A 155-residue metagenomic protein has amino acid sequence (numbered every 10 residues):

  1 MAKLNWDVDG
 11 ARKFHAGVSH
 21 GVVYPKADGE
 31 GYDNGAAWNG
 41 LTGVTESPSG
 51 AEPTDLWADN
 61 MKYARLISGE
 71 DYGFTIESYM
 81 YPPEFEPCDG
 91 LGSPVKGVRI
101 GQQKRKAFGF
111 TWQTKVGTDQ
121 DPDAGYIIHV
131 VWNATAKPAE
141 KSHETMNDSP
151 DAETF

Functional and structural regions predicted by a protein language model:
A2-E86, N133-D151: Solvent-exposed edge beta-strands and adjacent loop segments that serve as assembly or binding interfaces
A64-V130: Structured, beta-strand-rich domain cores that present glycine/charged loop surfaces used to bind extended ligands
T154-F155: Intrinsically disordered, low-complexity, charge-dense segments enriched in Lys/Arg and Glu/Asp interspersed
